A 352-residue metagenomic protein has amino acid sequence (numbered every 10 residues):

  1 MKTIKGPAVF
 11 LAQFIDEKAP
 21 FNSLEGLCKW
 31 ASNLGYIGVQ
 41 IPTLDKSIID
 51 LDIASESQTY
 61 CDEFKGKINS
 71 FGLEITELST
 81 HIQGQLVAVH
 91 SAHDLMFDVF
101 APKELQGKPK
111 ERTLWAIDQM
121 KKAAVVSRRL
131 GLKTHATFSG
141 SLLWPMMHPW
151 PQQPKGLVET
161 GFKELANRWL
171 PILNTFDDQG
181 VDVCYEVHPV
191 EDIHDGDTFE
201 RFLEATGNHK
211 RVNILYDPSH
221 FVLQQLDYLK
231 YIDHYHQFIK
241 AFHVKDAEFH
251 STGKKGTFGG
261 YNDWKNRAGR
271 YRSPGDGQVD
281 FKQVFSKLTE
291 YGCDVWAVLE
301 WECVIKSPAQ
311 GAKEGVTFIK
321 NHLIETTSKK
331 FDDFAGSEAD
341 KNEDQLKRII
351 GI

Functional and structural regions predicted by a protein language model:
I4-P7, A12, G38-V39, D45 (+5 more regions): Acidic/histidine-rich catalytic cores of soluble enzymes
F14-I15, V298-P308, G336: A short, acidic, flexible beta-alpha connecting loop/helix-capping segment that sits on the rim of active
K18-A31, W115-V125, L223-D233, F281-V284: Short, acidic/polar
L24-D45, L130-T134: Catalytic domains of carbohydrate-active enzymes, especially glycoside hydrolases
W30, S70, V87-N213, L346-I350: Active-site acidic/histidine proton-transfer and metal-coordination neighborhood in alpha/beta enzyme cores
Y36, I41, L73, L132 (+2 more regions): A structural motif
I41-K65, G84, S139-M146: Glycine-rich, proline-tolerant flexible connector loops at the mouths of alpha/beta enzymes
P308-S328, A335: C-terminal helical cap(s) of enzyme catalytic domains, especially alpha/beta-barrels
